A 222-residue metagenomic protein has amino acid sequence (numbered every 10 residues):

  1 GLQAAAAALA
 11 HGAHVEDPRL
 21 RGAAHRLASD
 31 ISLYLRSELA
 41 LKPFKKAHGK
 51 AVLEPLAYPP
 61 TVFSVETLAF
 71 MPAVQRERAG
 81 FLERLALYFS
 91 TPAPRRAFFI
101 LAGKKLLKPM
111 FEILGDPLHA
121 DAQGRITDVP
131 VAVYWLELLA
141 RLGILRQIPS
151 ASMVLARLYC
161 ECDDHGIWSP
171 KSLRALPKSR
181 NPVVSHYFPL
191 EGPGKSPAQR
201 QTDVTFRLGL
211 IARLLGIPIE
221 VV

Functional and structural regions predicted by a protein language model:
G1-L20, S37-R84, S90-A151, K171-E220: An alpha-helical repeat/solenoid feature that recognizes helix-turn-helix modules
A23: Acidic/negatively charged segments and metal-coordination signatures
R26-E38, D164, W168: Beta-rich carbohydrate-recognition and catalytic domains
A151-D163, I217-V222: C-terminal/domain-terminus segments
A156-D164, W168-P177: An amphipathic alpha-helical core segment
